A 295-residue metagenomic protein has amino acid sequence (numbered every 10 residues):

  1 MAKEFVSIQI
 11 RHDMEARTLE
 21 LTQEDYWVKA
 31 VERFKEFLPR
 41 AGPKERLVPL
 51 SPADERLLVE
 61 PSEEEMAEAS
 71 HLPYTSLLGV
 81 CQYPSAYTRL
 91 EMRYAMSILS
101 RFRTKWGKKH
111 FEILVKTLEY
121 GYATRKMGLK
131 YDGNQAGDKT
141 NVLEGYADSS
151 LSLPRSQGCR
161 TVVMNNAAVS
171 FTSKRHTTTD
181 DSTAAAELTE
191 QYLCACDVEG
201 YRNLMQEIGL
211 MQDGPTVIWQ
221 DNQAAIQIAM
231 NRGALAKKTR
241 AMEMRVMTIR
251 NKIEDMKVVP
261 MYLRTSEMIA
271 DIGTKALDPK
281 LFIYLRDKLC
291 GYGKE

Functional and structural regions predicted by a protein language model:
M1-E295: Long, low-complexity, charge-biased intrinsically disordered regions
